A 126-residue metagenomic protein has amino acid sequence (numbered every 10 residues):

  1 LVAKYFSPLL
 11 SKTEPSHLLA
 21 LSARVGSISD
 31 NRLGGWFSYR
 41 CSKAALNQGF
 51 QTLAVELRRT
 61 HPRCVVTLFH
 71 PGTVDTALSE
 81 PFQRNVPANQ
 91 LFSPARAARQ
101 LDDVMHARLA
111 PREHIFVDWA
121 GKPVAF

Functional and structural regions predicted by a protein language model:
L1-Y5: Conserved mid-core alpha-helix of short-chain dehydrogenase/reductase
S7-T60: Catalytic loop of short-chain dehydrogenase/reductase
R24-G26, G72-T76: Short connector loops/turns at beta-strand edges and beta->alpha or beta->beta junctions
A44-T52, T73, R96, Q100: Short amphipathic alpha-helical segments
N47, L57-V74, R112-F116: Conserved Rossmann-fold SDR core element
L68, T76, E80-F126: C-terminal helical subdomain
